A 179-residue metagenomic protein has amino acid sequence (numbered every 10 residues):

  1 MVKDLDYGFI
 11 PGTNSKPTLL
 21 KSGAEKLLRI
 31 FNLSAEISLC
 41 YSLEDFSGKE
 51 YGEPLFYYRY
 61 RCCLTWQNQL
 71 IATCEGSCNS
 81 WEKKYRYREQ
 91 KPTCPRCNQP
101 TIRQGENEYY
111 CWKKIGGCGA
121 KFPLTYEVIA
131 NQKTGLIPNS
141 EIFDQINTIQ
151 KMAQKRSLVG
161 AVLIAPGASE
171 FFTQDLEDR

Functional and structural regions predicted by a protein language model:
M1-R179: Polyanion-binding surfaces on beta-sheet-dominated domains and ring/shell assemblies
